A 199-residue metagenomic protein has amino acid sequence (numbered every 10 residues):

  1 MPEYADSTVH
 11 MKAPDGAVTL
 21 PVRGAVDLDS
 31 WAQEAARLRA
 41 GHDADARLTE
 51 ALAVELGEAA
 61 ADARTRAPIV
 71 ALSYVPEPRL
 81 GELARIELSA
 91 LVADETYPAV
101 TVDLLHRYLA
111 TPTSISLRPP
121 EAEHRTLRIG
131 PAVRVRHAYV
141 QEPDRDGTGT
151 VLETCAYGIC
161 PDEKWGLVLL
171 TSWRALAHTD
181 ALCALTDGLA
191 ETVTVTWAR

Functional and structural regions predicted by a protein language model:
M1-V151, I159-W165, T171-R199: N-terminal targeting sequences that direct proteins away from the cytosol to non-cytosolic compartments
C155: Active-site pocket scaffolds in enzymes
